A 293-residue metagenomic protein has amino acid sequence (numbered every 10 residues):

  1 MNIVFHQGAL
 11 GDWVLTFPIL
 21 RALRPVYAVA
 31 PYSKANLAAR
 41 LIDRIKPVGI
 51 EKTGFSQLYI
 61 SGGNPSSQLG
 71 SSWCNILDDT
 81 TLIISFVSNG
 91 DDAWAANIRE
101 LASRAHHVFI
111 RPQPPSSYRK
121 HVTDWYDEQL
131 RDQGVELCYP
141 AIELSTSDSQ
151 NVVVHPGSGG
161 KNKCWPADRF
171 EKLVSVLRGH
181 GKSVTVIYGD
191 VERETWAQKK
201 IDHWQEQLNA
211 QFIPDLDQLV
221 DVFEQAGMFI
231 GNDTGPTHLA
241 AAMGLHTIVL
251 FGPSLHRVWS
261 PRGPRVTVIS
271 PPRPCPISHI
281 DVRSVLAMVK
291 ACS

Functional and structural regions predicted by a protein language model:
M1-S293: Catalytic machinery of carbohydrate-active enzymes, primarily nucleotide-sugar-dependent glycosyltransferases
